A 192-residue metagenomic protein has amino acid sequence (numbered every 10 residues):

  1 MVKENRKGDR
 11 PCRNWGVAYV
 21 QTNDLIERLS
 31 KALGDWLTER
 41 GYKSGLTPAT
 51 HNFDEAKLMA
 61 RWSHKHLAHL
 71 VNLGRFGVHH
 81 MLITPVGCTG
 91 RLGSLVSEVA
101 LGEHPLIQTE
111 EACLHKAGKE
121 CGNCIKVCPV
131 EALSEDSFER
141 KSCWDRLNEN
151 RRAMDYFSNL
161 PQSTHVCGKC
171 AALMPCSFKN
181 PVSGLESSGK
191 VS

Functional and structural regions predicted by a protein language model:
M1-V20: Non-catalytic, usually N-terminal nucleic-acid engagement modules in DNA/RNA processing proteins
N14-S192: Catalytic cores of enzyme domains
